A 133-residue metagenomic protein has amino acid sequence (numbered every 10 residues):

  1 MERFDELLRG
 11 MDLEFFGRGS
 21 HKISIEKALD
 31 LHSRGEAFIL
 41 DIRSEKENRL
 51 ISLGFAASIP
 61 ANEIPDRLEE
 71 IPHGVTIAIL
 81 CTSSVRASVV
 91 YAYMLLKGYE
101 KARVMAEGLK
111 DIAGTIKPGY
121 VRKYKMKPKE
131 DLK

Functional and structural regions predicted by a protein language model:
M1-F38, E45-T76, V85-K133: Rhodanese-like catalytic fold shared by cysteine-dependent sulfurtransferases and DSP/PTP-type phosphatases
I79-L80: Short, surface-exposed ligand- or partner-binding patches at beta-edge/loop junctions that are enriched in aromatics
